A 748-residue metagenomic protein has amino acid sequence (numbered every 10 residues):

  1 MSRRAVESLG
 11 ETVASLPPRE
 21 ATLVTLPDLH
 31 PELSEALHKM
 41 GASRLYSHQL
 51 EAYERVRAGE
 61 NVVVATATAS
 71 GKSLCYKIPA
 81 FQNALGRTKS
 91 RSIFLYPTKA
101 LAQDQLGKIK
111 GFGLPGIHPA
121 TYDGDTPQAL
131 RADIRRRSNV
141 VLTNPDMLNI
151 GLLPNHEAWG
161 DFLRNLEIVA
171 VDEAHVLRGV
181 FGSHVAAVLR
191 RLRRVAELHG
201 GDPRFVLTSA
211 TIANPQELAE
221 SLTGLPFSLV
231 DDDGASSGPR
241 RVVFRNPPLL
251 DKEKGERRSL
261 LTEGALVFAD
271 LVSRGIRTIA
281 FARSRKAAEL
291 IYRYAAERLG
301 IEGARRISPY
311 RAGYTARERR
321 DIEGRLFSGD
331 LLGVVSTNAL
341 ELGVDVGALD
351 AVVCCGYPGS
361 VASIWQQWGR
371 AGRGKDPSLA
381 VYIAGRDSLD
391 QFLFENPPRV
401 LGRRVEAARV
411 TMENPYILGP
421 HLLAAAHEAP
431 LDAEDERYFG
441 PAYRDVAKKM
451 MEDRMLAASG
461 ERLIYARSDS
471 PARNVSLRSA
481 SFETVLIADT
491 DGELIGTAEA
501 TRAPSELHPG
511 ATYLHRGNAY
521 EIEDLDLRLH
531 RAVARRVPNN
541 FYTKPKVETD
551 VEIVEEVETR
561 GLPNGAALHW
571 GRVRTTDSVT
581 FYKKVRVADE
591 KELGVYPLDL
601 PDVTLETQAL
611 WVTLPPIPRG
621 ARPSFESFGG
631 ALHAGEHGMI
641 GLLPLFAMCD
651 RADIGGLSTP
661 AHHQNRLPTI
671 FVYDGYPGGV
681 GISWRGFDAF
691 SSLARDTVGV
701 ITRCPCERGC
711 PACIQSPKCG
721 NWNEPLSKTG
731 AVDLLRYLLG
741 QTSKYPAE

Functional and structural regions predicted by a protein language model:
M1-M40, R44-S47, E51, V56-L431 (+2 more regions): Helicase motor core with emphasis on the C-terminal RecA-like subdomain
S43, L85-R87, G116, V267 (+5 more regions): ASCE P-loop NTPase motor cores of helicases and related translocases
G107, Y745-E748: Intrinsically disordered, low-complexity linkers and terminal tails enriched in Pro/Gly and often acidic or mixed-charge
A170, P248-L249, P616, Y676 (+1 more regions): Short, histidine-centered active-site or binding-site loop motifs used for metal coordination, general acid-base
S209, I714-P717: Cys/His-coordinated zinc-binding microdomains
S378-A380, R386-R404, G419-A433, K448-K449 (+4 more regions): Extended Lys/Arg-rich polyanion-binding regions
C704, G709-C713: Short cysteine clusters
